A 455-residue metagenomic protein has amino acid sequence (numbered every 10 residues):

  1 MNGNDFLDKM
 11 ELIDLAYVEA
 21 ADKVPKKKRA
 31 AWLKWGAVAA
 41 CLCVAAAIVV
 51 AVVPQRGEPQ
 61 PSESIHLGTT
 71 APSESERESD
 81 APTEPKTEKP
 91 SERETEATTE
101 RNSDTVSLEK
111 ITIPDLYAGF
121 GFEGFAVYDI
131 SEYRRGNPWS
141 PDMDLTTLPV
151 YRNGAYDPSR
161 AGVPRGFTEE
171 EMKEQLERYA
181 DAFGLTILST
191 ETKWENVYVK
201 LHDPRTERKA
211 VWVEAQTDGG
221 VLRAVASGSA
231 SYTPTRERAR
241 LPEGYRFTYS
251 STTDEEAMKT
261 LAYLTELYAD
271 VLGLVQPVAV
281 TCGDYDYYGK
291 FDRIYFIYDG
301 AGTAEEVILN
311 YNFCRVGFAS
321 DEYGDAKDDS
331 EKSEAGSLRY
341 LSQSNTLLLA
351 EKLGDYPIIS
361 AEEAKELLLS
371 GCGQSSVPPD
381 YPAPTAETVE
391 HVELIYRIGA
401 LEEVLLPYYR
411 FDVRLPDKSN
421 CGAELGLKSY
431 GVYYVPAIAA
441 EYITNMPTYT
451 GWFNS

Functional and structural regions predicted by a protein language model:
M1-R29: Disordered, charged N-terminal biogenesis/targeting segments of membrane/secreted proteins
M10, K34-P61: Single-pass transmembrane signal-anchor helices and their membrane-water interface zones
Y17, F183, I187, C372-S375: Short, flexible helical or helix-coil boundary motifs
K34, E84-K89: Intrinsically disordered, low-complexity polyampholyte segments enriched for Lys and acidic residues
P61, I65-P72, E78, P90-G317 (+3 more regions): Preferential activation on post-signal-peptide N-terminal prodomains/segments of secreted or lumenal proteins
M258-Y409, V413-C421: Segments that shape or occlude catalytic/ligand-binding pockets
A400-Y408, R414-S455: C-terminal soluble interaction/assembly domains
